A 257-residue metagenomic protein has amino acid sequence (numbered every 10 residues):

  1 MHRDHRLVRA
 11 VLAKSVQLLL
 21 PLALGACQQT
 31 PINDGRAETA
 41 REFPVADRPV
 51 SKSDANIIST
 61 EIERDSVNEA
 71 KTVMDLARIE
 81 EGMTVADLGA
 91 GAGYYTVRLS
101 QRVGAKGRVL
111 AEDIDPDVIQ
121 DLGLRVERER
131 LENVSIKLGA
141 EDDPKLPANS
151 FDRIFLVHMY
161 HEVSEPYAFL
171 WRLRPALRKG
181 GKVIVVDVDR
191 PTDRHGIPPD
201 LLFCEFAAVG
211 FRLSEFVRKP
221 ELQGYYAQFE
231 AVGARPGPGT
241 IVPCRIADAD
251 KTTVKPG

Functional and structural regions predicted by a protein language model:
K14-G25: Bacterial N-terminal signal peptides
Q28-A86: Class I SAM-dependent transferase core
A86, G91-P144: Class I SAM-dependent methyltransferase SAM/SAH-binding core
S100-Q101, Y167-K182: A short glycine-rich, Lys/Arg-flanked "PGG" loop and its adjoining helix->strand segment in the class I
P144-I154: A short acidic, Gly/Pro-enriched loop at the edge of an enzyme's catalytic core that lines a small-molecule cofactor
D152-P166: A short SAM/SAH-binding and catalytic strip from SAM-dependent methyltransferases
I184-E205: Conserved class I S-adenosyl-L-methionine
K219-G257: Core SAM-dependent methyltransferase catalytic element
